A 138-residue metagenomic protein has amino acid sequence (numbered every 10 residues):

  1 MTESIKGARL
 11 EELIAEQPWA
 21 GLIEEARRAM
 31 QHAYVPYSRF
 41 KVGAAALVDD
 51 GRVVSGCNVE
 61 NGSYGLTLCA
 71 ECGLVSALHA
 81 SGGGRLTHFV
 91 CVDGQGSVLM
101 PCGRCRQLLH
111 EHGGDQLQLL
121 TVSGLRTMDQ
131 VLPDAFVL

Functional and structural regions predicted by a protein language model:
T2-H32, S81-L138: C-terminal binding/interaction regions
Y34-Y37: Short Gly/Pro-enriched turn/cap motifs at secondary-structure boundaries
R39-V48: Short beta-strand scaffold segments in enzyme catalytic cores
L47-D49, N58-V59: Histidine- and/or cysteine-centered catalytic micro-motif in compact active-site loops
C57-C72: Compact, glycine-rich, soluble single-domain proteins
C72-S81: Feature captures the catalytic cores and cofactor-binding loops of soluble hydro-lyases/lyases that act on carboxylate
